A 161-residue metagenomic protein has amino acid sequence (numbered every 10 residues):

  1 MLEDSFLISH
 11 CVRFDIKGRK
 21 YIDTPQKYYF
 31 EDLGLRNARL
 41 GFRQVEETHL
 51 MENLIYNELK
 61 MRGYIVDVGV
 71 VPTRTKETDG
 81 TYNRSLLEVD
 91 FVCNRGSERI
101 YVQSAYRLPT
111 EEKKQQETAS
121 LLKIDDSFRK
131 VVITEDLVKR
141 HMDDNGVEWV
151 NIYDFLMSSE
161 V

Functional and structural regions predicted by a protein language model:
M1-R99: Accessory nucleic acid-recognition modules appended to NTPase machines
R19-K20, N83, L122, K139-H141: Short secondary-structure boundary/capping segments
L40, E112-K113, H141-D143: Short glycine-/acidic-enriched loop or helix-start segments at secondary-structure transitions that form or flank
V66, R129-K130: Hydrophobic anchor at the start of a short beta-strand that flanks the dinucleotide cofactor-binding loop
D90, N94-T110, E117: Active-site ExK catalytic segment of metal-dependent nucleases
R107, E112-R129: Short, charged, amphipathic alpha-helix that recurs within catalytic cores of restriction-modification and other
T134: Short beta-strand/turn micro-motifs composed of small residues that flank or help shape donor/cofactor-binding pockets
L137-V161: Domain-level recognition of nuclease-like catalytic cores that cleave nucleotide substrates
